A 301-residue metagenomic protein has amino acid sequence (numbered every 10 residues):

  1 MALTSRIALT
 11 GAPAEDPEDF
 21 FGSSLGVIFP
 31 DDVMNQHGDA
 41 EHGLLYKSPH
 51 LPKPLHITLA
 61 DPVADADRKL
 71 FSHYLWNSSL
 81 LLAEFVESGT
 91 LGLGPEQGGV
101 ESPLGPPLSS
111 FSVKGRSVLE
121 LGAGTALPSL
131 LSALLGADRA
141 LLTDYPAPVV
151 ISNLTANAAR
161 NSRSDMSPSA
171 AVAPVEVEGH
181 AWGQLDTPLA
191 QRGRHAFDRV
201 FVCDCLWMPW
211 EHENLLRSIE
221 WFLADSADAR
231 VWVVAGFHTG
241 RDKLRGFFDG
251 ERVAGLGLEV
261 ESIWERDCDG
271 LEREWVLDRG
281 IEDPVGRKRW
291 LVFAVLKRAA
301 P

Functional and structural regions predicted by a protein language model:
M1-P301: S-adenosylmethionine-dependent methyltransferases
